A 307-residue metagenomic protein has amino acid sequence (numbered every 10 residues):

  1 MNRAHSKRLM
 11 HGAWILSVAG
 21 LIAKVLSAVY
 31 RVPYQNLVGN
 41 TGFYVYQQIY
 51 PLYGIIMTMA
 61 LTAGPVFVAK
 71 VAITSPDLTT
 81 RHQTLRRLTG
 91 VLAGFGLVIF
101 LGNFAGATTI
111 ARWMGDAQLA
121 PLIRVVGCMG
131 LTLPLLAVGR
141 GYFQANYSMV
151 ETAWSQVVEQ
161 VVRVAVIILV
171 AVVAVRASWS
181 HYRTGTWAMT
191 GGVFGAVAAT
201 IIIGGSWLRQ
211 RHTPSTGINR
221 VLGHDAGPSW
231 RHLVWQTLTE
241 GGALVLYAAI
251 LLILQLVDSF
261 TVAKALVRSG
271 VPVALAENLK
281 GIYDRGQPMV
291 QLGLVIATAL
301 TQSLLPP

Functional and structural regions predicted by a protein language model:
K7-P65, M129, A243-K264: Signature of the first transmembrane helix
M10, Q47, T80-A93, V234-L238 (+1 more regions): Interfacial transmembrane-helix starts/ends
G12-S27, G195, A199, I203-W207 (+1 more regions): Transmembrane helical elements of multi-pass membrane transporters/channels
L61-P76, L294-P307: Helix-loop junctions and terminal segments of transmembrane helices in multi-pass membrane transport/translocation
G64-T108, P121: Membrane-water interface segments that mark the loop-to-transmembrane alpha-helix transition
L97, L101, A117-G139: Alpha-helical transmembrane segments of multi-pass membrane proteins
P134-S155: Membrane-interface junctions at transmembrane-helix termini in multi-pass inner-membrane proteins
S155-I168, S178-S215: Hydrophobic alpha-helical transmembrane segments
